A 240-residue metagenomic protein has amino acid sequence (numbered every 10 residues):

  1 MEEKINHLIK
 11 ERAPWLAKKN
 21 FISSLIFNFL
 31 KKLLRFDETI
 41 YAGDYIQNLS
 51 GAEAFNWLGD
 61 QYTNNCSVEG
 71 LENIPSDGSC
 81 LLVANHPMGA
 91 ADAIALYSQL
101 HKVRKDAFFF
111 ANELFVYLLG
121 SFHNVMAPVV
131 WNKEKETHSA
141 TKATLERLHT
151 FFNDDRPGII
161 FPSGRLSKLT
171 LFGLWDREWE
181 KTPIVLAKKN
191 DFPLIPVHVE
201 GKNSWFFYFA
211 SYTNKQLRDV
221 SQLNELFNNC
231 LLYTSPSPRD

Functional and structural regions predicted by a protein language model:
M1-V83, A93-A95, K102-D106, F122: Membrane-anchoring hydrophobic helices of lipid-metabolizing enzymes
W57-T63, H86, E134-S139, F172-G173: Short, flexible loop segments at the rims of nucleotide/cofactor-binding pockets, characterized by
L81-T137: Catalytic core of membrane glycerolipid acyltransferases/transacylases, capturing the structured, soluble-facing
K105, N153-L226: Membrane-associated lipid acylation/remodeling enzymes share a hydrophobic transmembrane-juxtamembrane segment
E136-T144, D176-W179: Active-site glycine-rich loop that binds ribose-phosphate moieties when present
T144-N153: Short amphipathic alpha-helices and their capping/turn segments at secondary-structure boundaries
Y233-D240: Conserved small/polar residues in nucleotide/adenosyl-binding loops
